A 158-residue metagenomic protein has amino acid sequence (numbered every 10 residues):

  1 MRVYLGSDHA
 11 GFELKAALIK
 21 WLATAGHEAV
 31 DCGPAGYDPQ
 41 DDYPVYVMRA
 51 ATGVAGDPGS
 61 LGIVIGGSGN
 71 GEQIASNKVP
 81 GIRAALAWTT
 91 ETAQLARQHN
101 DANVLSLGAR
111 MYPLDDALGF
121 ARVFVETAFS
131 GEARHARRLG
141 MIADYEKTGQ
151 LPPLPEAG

Functional and structural regions predicted by a protein language model:
M1-A25: Glycine-rich phosphate/diphosphate-binding loop of Rossmann-like nucleotide-binding domains
R2-G6, A10-G11, T90-G158: C-terminal binding/interaction regions
A25, V79-G81, N100: Short, structured coil segments at secondary-structure junctions
E28-P39: A short beta-strand-loop structural module common to alpha/beta enzyme folds
D42: N-terminal entry motif of extracellular EGF-like repeats
Y46-A87: Helix-adjacent hinge/juxtasegments
